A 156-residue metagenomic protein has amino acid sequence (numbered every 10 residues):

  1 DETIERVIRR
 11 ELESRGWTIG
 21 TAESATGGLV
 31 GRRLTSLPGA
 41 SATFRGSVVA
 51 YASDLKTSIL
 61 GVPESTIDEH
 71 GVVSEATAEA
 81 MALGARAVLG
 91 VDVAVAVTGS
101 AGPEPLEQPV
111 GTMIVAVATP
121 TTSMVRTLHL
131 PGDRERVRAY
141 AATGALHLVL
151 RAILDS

Functional and structural regions predicted by a protein language model:
D1-S156: Short alpha-helical segments enriched in small residues
